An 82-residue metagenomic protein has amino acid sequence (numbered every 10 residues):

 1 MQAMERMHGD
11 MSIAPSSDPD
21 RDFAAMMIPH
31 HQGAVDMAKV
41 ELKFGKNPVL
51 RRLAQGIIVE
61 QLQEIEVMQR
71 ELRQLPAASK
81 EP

Functional and structural regions predicted by a protein language model:
M1-P82: His/Met- and acidic-residue-enriched segments that coordinate or traffic transition-metal cofactors and support
